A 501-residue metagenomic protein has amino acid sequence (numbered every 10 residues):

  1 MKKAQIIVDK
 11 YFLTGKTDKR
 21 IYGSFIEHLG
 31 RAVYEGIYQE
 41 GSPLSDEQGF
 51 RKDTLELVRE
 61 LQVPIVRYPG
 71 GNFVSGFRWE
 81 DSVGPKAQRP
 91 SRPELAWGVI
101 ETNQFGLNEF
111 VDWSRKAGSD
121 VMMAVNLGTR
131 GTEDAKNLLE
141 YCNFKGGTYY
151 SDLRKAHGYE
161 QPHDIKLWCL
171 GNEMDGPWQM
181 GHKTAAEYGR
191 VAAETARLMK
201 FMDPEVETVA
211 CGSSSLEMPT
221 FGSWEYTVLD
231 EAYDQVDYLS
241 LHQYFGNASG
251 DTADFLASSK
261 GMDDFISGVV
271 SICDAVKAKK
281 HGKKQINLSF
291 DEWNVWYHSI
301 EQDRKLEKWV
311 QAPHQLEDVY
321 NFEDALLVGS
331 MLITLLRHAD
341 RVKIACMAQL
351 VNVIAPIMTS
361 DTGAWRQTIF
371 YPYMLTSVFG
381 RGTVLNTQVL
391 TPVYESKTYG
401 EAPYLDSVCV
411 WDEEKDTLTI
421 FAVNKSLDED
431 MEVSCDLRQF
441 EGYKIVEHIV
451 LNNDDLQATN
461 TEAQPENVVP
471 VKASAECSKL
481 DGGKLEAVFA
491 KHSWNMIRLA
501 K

Functional and structural regions predicted by a protein language model:
M1-W224, L229-Y238, M262-D263, S267-R304 (+1 more regions): Non-catalytic accessory regions flanking glycosidase/transglycosidase catalytic cores in CAZymes
H242-A257: Active-site His/acidic residue clusters
